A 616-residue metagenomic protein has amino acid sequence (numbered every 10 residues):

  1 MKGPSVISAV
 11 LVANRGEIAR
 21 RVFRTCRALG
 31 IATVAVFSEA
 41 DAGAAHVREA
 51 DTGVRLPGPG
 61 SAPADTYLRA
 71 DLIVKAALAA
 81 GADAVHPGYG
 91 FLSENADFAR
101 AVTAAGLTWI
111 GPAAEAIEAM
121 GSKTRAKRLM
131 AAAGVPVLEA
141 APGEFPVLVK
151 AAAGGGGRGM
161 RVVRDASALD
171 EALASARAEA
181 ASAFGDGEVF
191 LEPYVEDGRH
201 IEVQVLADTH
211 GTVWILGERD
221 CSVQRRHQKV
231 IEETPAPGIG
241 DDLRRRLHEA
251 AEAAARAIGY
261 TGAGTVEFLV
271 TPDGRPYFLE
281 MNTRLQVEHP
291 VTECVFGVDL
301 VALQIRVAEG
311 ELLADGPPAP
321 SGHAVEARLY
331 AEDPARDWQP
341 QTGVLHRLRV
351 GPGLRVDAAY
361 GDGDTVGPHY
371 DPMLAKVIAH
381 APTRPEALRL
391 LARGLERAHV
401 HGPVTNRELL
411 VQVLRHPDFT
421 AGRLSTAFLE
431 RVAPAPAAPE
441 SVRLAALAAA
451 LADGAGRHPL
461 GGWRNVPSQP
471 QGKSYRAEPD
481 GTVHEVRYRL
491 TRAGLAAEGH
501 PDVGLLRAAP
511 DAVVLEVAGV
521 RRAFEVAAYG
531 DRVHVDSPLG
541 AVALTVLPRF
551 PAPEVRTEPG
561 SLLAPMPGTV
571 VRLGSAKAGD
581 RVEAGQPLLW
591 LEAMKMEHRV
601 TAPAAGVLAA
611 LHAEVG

Functional and structural regions predicted by a protein language model:
M1-V266, V270-H289: N-terminal beta-alpha lobe that positions the nucleotide/phosphoryl donor in ATP/NTP-coupled carboxylate activation
G157, P372-K376, P559, E597: Short, solvent-exposed beta-strand edge segments and adjacent coil->beta transition regions
D165, A207-T212, T271-G274, A381 (+3 more regions): Short acidic-glycine loop/turn motifs at beta-strand connectors
Y194, A359, H380, A508 (+2 more regions): Residue-level recognition of beta-strand microenvironments
L206-D208, L269-T271, Y330, L348 (+4 more regions): Short beta-strand micro-motifs enriched in acidic
R284, G297, D371, P567 (+2 more regions): ATP/adenylate-binding site constellation spanning eukaryotic-like Ser/Thr protein kinases, ABC-transporter
P290-E293, V298-E498, A584: Catalytic cores of soluble metabolic enzymes centered on carboxylation/carboxyl-transfer
V411, R415-E592, P603, H612-E614: Flexible, low-complexity "carrier/transfer arms" centered on conserved reactive residues that transiently bear covalent
